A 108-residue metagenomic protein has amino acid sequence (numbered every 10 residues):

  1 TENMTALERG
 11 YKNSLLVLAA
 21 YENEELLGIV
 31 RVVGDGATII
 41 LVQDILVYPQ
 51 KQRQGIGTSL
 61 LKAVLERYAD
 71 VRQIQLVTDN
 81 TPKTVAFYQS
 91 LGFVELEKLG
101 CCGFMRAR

Functional and structural regions predicted by a protein language model:
T1-V17: Active-site rim helix/loop that mediates acceptor-substrate recognition in acyltransferases
A19, E25-G34, T38-L46: Conserved beta-strand in the GNAT
Y48, D79: Residue-level recognition of the GNAT/N-acetyltransferase active site
K51, G55-A63: Conserved acetyl-CoA pyrophosphate-binding loop and the N-cap/start of the following alpha-helix in GNAT-like
D70, N80-C102, R106: Conserved active-site alpha-helix within GNAT-family acetyltransferase domains
I74-T78: Conserved hydrophobic beta-strand within the GNAT/NAT acetyltransferase core sheet that lines the active-site cleft
